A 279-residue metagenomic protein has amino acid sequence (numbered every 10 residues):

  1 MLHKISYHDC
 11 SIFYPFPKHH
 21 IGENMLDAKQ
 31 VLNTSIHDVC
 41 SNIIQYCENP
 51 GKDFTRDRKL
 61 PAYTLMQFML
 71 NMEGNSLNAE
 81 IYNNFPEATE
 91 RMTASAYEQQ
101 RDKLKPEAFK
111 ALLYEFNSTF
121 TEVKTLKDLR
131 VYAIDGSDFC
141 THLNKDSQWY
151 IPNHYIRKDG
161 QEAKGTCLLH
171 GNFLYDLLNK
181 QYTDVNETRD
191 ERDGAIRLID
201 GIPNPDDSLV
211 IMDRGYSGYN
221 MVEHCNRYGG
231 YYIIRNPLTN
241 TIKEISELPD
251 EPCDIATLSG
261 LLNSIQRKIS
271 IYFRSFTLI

Functional and structural regions predicted by a protein language model:
L2-I279: Conserved, well-structured functional cores that handle cations and Mg-NTP chemistry
